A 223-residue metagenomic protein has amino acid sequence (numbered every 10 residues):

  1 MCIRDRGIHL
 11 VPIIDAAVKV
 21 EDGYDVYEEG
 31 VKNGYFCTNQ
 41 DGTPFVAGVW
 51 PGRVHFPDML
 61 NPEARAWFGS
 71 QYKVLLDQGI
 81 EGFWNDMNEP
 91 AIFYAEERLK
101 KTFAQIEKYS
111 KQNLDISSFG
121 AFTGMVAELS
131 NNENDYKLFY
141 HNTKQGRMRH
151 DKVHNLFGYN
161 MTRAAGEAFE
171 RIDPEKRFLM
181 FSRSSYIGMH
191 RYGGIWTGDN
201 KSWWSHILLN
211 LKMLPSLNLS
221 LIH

Functional and structural regions predicted by a protein language model:
I3-I222: Catalytic-domain carbohydrate-binding cleft regions of carbohydrate-active enzymes
